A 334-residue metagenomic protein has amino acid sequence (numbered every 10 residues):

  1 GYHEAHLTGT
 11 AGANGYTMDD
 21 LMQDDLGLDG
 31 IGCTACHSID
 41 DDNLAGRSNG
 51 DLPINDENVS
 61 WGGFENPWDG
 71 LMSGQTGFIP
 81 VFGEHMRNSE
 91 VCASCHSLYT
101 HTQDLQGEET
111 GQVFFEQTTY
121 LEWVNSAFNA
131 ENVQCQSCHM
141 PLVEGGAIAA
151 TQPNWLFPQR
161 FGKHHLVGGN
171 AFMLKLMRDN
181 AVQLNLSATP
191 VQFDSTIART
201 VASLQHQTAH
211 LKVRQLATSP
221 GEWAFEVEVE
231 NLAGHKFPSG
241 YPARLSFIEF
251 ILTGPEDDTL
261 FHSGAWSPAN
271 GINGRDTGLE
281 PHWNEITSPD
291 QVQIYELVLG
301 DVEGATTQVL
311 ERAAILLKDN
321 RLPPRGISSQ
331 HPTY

Functional and structural regions predicted by a protein language model:
G1-H6: Acidic, Gly/Ser/Thr-rich repeat motifs that build Ca2+-stabilized beta-propeller blades
T8-Y334: Primarily the internal scaffold of c-type cytochrome electron-transfer domains, especially repeated/multiheme c-type
